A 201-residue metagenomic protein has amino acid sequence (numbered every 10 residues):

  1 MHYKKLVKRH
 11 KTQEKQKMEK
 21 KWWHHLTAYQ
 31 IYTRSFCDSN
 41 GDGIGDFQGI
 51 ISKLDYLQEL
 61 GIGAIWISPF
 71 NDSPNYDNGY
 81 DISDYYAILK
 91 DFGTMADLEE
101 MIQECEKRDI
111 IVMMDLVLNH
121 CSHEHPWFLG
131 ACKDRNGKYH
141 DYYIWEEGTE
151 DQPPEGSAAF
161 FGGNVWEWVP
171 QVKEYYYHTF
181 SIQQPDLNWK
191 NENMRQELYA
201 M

Functional and structural regions predicted by a protein language model:
H2, K8, K17-Y199: Acidic/aromatic-lined carbohydrate-recognition and catalytic surfaces of CAZymes acting on diverse glycans
